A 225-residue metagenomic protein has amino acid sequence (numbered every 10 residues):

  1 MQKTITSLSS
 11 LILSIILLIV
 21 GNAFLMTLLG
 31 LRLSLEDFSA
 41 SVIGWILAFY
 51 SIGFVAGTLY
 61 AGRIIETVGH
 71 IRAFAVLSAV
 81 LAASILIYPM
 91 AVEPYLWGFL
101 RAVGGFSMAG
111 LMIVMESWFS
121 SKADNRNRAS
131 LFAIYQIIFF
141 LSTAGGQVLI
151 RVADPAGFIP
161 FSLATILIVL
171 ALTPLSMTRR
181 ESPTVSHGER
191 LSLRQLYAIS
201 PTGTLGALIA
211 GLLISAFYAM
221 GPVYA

Functional and structural regions predicted by a protein language model:
K3-S51, S200-G203, A207, S215-Y224: Helix-loop boundary and gating motifs at the non-cytosolic
S51-V55, L59, T143-A144: Residue-level signature of mid-helix packing/kink "hotspots" within the transmembrane helices of 12-pass Major
G57-G69, D154: Helix-to-loop junctions at the C-terminal end of transmembrane segments in multipass secondary transporters
G69, M90-V92: Helix-breaking motifs and short loop linkers at transmembrane-helix boundaries and internal kinks in secondary membrane
R72-I87, T165: Structural signature of the two symmetry-related core transmembrane helices
Y95-V103: Paired small-residue
G110-A123: Intracellular juxtamembrane helix-capping segments at the cytosolic ends of symmetry-related transmembrane helices
T165-V185: C-terminal membrane-cytosol helix-exit motif in multi-pass small-molecule transporters
